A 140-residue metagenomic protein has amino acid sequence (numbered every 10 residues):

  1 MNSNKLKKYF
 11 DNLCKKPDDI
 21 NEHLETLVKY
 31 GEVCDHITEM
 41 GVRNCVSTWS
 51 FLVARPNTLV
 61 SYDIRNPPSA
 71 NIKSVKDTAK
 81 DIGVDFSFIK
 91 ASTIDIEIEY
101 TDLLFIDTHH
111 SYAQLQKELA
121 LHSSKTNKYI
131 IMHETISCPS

Functional and structural regions predicted by a protein language model:
M1-K7: N-terminal, positively charged/glycine-rich alpha-helical extensions of SAM-dependent methyltransferases
K7-S140: S-adenosylmethionine/decaboxylated-SAM
